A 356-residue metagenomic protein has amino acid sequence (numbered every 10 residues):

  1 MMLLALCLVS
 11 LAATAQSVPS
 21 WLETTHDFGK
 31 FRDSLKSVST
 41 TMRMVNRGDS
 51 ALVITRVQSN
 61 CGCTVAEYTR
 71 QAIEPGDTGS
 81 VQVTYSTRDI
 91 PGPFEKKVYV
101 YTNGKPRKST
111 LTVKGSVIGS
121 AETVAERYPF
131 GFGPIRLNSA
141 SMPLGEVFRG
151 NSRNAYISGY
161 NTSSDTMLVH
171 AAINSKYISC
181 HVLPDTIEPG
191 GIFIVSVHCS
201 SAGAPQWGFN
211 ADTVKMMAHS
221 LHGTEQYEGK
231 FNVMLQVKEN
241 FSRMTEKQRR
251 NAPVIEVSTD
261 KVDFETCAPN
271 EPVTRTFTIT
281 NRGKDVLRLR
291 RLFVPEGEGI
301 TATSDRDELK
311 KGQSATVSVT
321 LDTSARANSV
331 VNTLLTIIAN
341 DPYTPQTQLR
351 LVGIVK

Functional and structural regions predicted by a protein language model:
M1-P19: Bacterial Sec-dependent N-terminal signal peptides
A15-R43, R47-G48, G104-N154, S220-K284 (+1 more regions): Long, low-complexity ectodomains and other extracytoplasmic segments of secretory-pathway proteins
S20, G48-S80, S164-I192, K284-T316: Surface-exposed binding patches on compact interaction domains or structured appendages
L22-T24, L35-T41, R88-K97, R149-Y156 (+4 more regions): Short, solvent-exposed loop/turn segments enriched in Ser/Thr/Gly
R47-S50, D89, G104, N161-D165 (+4 more regions): Short, acidic/polar linear motifs in exposed loop/turn regions
D49-I54, P93, S152, S164-V169 (+5 more regions): Short acidic/proline- and small/hydrophobic-mixed sequence motifs that coincide with surface turns and coil-to-beta
V81-D89, V195-G203, V317-A325: Short, hydrophobic beta-strand segments
T274-R282, L287-P295, I300-N340, T344-Q346 (+1 more regions): C-terminal soluble interaction/assembly domains
